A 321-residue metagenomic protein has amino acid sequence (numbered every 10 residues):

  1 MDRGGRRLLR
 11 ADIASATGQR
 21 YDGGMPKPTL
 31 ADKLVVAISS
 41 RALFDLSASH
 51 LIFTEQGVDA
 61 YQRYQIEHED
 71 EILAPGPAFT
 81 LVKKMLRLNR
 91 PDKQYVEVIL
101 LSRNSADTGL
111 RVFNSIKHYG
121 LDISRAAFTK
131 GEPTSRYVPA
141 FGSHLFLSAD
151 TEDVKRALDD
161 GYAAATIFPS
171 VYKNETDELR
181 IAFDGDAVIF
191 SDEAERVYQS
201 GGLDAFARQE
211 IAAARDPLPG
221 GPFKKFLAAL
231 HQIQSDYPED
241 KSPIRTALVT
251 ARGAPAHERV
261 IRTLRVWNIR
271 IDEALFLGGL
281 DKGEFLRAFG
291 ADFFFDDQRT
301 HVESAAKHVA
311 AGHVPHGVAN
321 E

Functional and structural regions predicted by a protein language model:
L8-L9: Leucine-biased recognition of intrinsically disordered, low-complexity hydrophobic segments
A14-T17: Short linear motifs in low-complexity or flexible loops
M25-L34, D153-A212, K224-K225, G283 (+3 more regions): Asp-based, Mg2+/Mn2+-dependent phosphohydrolase catalytic module
P26-E132, E175, D184-F276: Alpha-helical substrate-recognition element adjacent to the catalytic core
S40, S102, S148, T250 (+2 more regions): Short beta-strand/turn micro-motifs composed of small residues that flank or help shape donor/cofactor-binding pockets
I66, V96, T108-K155, A165-V171 (+4 more regions): A cross-kingdom feature marking solvent-exposed beta-strand/loop segments within repeated, beta-rich binding/scaffold
